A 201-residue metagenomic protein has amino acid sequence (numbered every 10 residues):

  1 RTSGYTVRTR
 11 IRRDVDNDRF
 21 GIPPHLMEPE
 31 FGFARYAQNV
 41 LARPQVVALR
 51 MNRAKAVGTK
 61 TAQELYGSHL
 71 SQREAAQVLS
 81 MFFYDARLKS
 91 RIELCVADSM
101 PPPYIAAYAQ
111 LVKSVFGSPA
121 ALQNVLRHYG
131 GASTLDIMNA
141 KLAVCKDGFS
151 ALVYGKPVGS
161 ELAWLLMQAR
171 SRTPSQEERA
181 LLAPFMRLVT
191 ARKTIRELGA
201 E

Functional and structural regions predicted by a protein language model:
R1-E201: C-terminal accessory/tail domains of diverse enzymes
